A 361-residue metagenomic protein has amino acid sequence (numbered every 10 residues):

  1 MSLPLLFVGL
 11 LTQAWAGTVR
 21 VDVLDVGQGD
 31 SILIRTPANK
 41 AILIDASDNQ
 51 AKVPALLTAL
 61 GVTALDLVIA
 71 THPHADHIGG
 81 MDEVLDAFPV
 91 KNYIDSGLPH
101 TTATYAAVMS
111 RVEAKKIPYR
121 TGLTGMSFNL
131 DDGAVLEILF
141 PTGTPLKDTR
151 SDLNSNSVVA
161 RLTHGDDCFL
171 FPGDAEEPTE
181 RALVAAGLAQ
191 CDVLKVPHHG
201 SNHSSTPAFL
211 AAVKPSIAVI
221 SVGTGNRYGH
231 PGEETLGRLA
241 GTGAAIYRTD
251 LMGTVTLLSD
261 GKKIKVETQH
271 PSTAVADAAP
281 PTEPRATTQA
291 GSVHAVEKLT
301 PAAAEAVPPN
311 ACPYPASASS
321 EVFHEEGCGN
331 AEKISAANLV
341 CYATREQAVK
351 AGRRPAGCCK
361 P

Functional and structural regions predicted by a protein language model:
S2, G9, Q13-A306: Non-globular, low-confidence helical/coil segments that flank catalytic cores
E267-H270, V275-P361: Mature, structured domains enriched in cysteine- and short glycine motifs
